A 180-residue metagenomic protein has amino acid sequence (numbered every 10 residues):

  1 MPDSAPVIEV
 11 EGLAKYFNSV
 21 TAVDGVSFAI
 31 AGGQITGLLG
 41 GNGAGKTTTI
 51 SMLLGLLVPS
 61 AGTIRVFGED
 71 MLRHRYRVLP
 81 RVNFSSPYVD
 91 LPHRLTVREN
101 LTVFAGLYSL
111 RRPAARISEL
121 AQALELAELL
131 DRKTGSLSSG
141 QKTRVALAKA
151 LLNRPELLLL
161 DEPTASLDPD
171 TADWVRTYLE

Functional and structural regions predicted by a protein language model:
T102, G106-L129: Conserved ABC ATPase "signature" region
K133-L137: Conserved ABC ATPase signature
R154: Conserved catalytic motifs of ABC-family nucleotide-binding domains
L158-D161: Catalytic Walker B motif of ABC-type/P-loop ATPase nucleotide-binding domains
P169-T171: Helix N-cap at the start of a conserved alpha-helix in ABC-type nucleotide-binding domains
D173-E180: Helical segment within the ABC ATPase nucleotide-binding domain
